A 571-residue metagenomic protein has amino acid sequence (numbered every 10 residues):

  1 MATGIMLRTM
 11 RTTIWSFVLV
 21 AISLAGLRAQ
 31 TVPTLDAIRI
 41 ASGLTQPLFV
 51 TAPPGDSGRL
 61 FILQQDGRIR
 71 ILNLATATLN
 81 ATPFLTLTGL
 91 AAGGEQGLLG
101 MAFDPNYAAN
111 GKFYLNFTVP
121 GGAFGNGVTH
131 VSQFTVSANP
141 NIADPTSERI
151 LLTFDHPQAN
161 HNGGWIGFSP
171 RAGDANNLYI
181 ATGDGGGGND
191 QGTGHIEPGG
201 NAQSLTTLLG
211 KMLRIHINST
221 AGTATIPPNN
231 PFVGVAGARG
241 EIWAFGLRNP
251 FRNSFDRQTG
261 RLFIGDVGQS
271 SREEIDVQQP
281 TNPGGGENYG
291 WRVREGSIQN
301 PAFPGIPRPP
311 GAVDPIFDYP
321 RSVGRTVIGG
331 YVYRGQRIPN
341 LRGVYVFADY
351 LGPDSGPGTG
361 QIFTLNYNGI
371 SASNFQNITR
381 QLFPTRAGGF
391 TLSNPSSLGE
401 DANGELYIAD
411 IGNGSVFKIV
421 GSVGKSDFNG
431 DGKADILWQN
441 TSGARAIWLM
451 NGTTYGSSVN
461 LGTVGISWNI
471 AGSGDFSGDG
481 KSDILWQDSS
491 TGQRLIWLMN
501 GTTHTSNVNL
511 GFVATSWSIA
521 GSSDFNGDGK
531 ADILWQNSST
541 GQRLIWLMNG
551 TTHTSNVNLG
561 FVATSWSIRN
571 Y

Functional and structural regions predicted by a protein language model:
T13-G26: Bacterial N-terminal signal peptides
Q30-N189, R252-F255, G260-R272, V323-I370 (+2 more regions): Acidic, Gly/Ser/Thr-rich repeat motifs that build Ca2+-stabilized beta-propeller blades
Q30-S42, A77-A92, Q133-P157, Q203-N249 (+2 more regions): Blade-edge beta-strand/turn elements of extracellular beta-propeller and related beta-sheet repeat scaffolds
L44-P47, A91-G100, P157-G163, F245-R248 (+7 more regions): Repeat-based blade/solenoid architectures
I71, V131-Q133, R214, V277 (+5 more regions): Conserved blade-register residue in beta-propeller folds
I71-N73, V277-P304, P353-I419: Extended hydrophobic/aromatic segments used for targeting, binding, or gating
N73-A77, T135-P140, N218-T220, Q278-P283 (+5 more regions): Short loop/turn segments that connect beta-strands within beta-propeller blades
S422-Y571: Trp/Gly-enriched beta-strand/coil motifs that build multi-repeat beta-propeller-like domains and related W-rich binding
